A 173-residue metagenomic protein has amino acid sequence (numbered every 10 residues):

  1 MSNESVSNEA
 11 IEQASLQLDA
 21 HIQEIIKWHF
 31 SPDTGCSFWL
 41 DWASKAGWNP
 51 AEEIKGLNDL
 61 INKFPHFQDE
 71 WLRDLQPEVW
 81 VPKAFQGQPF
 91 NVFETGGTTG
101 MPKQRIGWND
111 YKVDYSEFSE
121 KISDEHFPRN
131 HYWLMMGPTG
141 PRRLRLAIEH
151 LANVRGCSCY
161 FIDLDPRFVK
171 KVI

Functional and structural regions predicted by a protein language model:
M1-E94, G100-Y132, G137-P141, E149 (+2 more regions): Nucleotide 5′-phosphate-binding alpha/beta core
R145-E149, V172-I173: Short acidic, glycine/serine/threonine-rich loops at helix termini
C157-I173: ATP-dependent adenylate-forming carboxylate-activation enzymes
